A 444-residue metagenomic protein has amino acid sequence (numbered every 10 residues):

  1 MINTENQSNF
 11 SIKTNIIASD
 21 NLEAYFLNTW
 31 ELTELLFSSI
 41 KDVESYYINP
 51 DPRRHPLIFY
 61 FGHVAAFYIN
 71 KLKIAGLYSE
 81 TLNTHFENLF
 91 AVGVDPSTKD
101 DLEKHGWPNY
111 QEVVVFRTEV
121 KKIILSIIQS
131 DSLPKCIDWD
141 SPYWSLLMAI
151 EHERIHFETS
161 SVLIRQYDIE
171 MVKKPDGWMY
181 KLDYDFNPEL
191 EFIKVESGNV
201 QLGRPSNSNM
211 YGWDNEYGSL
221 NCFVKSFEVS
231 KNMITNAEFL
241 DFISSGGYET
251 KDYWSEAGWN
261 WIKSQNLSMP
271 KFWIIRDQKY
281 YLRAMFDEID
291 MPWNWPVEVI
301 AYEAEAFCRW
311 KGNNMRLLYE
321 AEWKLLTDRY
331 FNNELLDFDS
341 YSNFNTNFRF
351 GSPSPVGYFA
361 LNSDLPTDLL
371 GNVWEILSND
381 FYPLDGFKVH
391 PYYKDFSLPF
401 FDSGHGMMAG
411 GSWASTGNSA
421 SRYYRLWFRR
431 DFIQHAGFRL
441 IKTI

Functional and structural regions predicted by a protein language model:
M1-H55, F59-A66, I74-L133, Y143-D168 (+8 more regions): Disulfide-stabilized, aromatic/cysteine-rich ligand-recognition loop
N70: Active-site-flanking structural segment that lines cofactor/substrate pockets
I137-W144, K324: Short, conserved phosphate-binding/catalytic loop or strand-edge motifs used in phosphoryl-/nucleotidyl-transfer
A149, E153, L163-G212, Y217 (+2 more regions): Functional-site microenvironments in short loops/helix caps that host divalent-cation chemistry
